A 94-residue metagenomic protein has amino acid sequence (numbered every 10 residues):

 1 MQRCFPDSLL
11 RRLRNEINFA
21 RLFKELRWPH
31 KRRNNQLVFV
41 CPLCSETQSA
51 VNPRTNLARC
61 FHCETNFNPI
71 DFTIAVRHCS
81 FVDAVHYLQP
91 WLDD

Functional and structural regions predicted by a protein language model:
M1-D94: N-terminal structured subdomain of primase-like DNA metabolism proteins
